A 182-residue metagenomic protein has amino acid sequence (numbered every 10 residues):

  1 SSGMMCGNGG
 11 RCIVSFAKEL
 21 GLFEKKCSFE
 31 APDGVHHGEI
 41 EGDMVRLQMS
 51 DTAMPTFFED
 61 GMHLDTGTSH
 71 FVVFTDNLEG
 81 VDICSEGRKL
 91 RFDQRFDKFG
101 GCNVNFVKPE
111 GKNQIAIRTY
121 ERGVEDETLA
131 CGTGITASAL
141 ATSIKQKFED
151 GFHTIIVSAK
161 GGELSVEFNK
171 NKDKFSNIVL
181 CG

Functional and structural regions predicted by a protein language model:
S1-A130, A137-G182: Active-site proximal loop and beta-alpha junction motif in alpha/beta enzyme cores
